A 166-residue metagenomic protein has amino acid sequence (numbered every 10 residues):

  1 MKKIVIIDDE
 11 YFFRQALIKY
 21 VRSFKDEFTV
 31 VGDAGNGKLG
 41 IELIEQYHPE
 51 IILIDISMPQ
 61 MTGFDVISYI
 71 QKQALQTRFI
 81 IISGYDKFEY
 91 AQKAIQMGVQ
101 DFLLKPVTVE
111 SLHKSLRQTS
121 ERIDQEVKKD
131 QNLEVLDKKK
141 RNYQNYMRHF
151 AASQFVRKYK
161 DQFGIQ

Functional and structural regions predicted by a protein language model:
D8, D55: Active-site residues of response regulator receiver
Y11-G32: Two-component/phosphorelay signaling modules centered on CheY-like receiver
D33-E42, G63-V66: Helix N-cap/capping motif at the beta->alpha junctions
E45-Y47, I70-Q76, M97: Conserved phosphotransfer cores of two-component systems
M58: Receiver (REC) domain active-site loop signature in two-component systems and cognate sites in sensor histidine kinases
D65, D86-D101: Alpha4 helix (beta4-alpha4-beta5 surface) of REC/receiver domains from two-component response regulators
I95, D101, V107-Q166: Interdomain helical linkers/hinges and coiled-coil/dimerization scaffolds that transmit conformational signals
